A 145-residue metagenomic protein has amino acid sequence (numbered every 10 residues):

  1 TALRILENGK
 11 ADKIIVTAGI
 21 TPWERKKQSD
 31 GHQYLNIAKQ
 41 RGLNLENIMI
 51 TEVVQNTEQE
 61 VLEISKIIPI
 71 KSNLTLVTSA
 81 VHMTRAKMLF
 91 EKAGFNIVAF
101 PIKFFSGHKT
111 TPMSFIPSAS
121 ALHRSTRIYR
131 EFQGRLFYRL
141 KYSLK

Functional and structural regions predicted by a protein language model:
T1-A121: A structural signal for short, hydrophobic/glycine-enriched beta-strand patches
R124-K145: A transmembrane-helix-recognition feature enriched in membrane-embedded lipid enzymes and envelope glyco-/phospholipid
